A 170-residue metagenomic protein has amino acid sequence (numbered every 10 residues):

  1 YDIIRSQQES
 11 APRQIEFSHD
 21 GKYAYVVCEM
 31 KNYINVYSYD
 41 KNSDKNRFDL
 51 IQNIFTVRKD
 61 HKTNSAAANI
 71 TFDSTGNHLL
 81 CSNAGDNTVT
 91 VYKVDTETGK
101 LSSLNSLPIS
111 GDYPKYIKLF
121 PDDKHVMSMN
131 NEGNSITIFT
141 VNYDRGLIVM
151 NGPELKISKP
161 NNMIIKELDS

Functional and structural regions predicted by a protein language model:
Y1-R5, Q52-D60, S102-P108, M150-L155: A short beta-strand motif characteristic of beta-propeller blades
I3-T56: Acidic, glycine-rich loop-and-beta core segments that form the ion-binding/anion-interacting portion of active sites
S6-G21, T56-G76, S110-H125, I157-D169: Beta-rich, blade/repeat-based domains predominating in secreted/periplasmic proteins but also intracellular
S18, V26-E29, C81-A84, S128-N131: Conserved beta-strand positions in repeat-built beta-propeller and related beta-rich domains
N32-I34, N87-V89, N134-I136: Structural signal for beta-propeller blades
Y37-F48, Y92-G99, T140-L147: Short loop/turn segments immediately following beta-strands, especially the blade-tip and inter-blade linker loops
A68-Y113: C-terminal structural cap/anchor segments
N131-T140, V149-S170: Blade-level signature of beta-propeller repeat domains, shared across WD40, Kelch, NHL, RCC1 and BNR/Asp-box propellers
